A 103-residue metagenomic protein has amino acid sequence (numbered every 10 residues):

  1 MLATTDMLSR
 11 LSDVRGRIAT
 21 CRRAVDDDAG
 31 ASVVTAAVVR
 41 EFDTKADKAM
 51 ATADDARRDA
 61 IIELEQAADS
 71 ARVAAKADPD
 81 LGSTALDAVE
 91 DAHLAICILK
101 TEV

Functional and structural regions predicted by a protein language model:
M1, T5, V33, R58 (+2 more regions): Function-determining surface determinants
M1-V39: Short terminal alpha-helical segments
L8-S12, V33-E41, R58-E65, S83-E90: Short, charged, amphipathic alpha-helical segments
R17-I18, A46, C97-T101: Extended alpha-helical protein-protein interaction scaffolds
R23-V34, A51-R57, K76-S83: Charged, low-complexity interaction regions
V38-D43, K48-A77: Long, amphipathic, charge-rich alpha-helical segments that form helical bundles/coiled-coils
S70-V103: Amphipathic alpha-helical binding modules
